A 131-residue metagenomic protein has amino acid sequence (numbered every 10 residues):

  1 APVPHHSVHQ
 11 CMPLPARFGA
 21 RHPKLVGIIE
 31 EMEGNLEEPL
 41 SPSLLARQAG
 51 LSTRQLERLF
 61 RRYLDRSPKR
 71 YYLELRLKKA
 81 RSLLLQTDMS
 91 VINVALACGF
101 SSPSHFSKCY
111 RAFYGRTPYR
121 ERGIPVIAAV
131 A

Functional and structural regions predicted by a protein language model:
A1: Conserved anion/nucleotide-ligand pocket segment
S7, R17-S41, F60, L64 (+3 more regions): Basic, amphipathic alpha-helical hairpins
P39-L44, L51, R62-S102, G123-A131: Terminal helix-turn-helix DNA-binding modules in bacterial transcription factors
Q55, H105: Residues in the helix-turn-helix
S107-K108, E121-P125: Generic C-terminus detector
T117: Nucleic acid-binding interface residues in structured DNA/RNA-binding domains, emphasizing the DNA-engaging scaffolds
